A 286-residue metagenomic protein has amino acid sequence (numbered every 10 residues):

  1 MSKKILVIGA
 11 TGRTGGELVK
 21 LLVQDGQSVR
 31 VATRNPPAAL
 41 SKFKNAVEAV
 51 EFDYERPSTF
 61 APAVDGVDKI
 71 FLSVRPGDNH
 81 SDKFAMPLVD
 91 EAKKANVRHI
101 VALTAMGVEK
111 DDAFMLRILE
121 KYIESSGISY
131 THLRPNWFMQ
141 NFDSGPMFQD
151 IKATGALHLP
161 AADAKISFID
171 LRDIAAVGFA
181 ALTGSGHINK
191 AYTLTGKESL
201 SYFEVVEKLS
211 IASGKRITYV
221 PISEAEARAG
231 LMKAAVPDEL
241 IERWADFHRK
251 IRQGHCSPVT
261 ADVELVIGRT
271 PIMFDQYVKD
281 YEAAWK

Functional and structural regions predicted by a protein language model:
S2-K42, E55-A61, D65-V67, P76-M86 (+7 more regions): Oxidoreductase cofactor-interface core, primarily capturing Rossmann-like NAD(P)-dependent enzymes
E48-E51: Conserved SAM-binding strand-loop segment of SAM-dependent methyltransferases
A225-K286: A hydrophobic C-terminal alpha-helical subdomain
